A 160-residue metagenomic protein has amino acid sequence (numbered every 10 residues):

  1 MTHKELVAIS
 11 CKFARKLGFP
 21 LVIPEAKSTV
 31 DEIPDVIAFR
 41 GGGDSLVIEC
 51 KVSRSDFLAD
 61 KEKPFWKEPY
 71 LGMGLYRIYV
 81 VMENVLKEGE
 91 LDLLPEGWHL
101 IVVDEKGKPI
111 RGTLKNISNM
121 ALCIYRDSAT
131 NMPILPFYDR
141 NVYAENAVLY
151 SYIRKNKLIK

Functional and structural regions predicted by a protein language model:
M1-F13, G89-K160: Non-catalytic C-terminal interaction segments of nucleic acid-processing enzymes
K4, A8, D31, K61-P64: Short amphipathic alpha-helical segment that frequently serves as the phosphate-/nucleotide-binding helix
R15-T29: A short acidic/basic microdomain associated with nuclease active sites
P24-E25, V80, I101-E105: Conserved beta-strand termini and adjacent loop/short-helix elements that scaffold enzyme active sites in alpha/beta
A26, R40, V52-R54: Short, flexible loop/turn elements at secondary-structure junctions
V30, P34-V47: Active-site beta-strand-loop-beta-strand hairpin of nuclease catalytic cores that positions key catalytic residues
S45-L46, K51-L100: Catalytic cores of nucleic-acid endonucleases
